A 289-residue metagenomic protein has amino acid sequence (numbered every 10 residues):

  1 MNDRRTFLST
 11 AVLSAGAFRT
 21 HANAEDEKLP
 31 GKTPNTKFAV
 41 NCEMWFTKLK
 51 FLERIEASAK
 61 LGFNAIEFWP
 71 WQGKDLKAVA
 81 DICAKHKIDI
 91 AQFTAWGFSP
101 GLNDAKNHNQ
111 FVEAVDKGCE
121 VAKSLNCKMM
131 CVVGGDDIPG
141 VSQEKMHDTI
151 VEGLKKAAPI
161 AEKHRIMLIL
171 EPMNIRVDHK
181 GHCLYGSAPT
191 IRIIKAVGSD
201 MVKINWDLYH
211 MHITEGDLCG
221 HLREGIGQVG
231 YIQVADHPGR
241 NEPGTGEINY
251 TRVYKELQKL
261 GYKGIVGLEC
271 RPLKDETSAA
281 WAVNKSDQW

Functional and structural regions predicted by a protein language model:
N2-A39, M44, K48-K60, N126-C127 (+2 more regions): Histidine-acidic metal/acid-base catalytic patches
S9-A17, P30-K32, Q72, D89 (+2 more regions): Active-site acidic/histidine proton-transfer and metal-coordination neighborhood in alpha/beta enzyme cores
M44-W45, A95-F98: Short, acidic/turn-prone active-site loops that include or flank metal/cofactor- and phosphate-binding residues
R54-Q72: Catalytic domains of carbohydrate-active enzymes, especially glycoside hydrolases
F68-K85, D178: Glycine-rich, proline-tolerant flexible connector loops at the mouths of alpha/beta enzymes
L76-A80, Q143, T277-S278: Metal-dependent catalytic neighborhoods of phosphoester/phosphodiester hydrolases
